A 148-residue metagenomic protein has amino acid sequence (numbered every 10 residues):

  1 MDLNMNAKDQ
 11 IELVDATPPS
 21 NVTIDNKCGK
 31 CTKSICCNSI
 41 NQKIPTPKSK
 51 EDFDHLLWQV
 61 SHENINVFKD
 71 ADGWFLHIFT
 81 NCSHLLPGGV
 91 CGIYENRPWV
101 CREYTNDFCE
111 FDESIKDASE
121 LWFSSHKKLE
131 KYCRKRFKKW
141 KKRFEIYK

Functional and structural regions predicted by a protein language model:
M1-K148: Short loop/turn segments that flank or connect secondary-structure elements
